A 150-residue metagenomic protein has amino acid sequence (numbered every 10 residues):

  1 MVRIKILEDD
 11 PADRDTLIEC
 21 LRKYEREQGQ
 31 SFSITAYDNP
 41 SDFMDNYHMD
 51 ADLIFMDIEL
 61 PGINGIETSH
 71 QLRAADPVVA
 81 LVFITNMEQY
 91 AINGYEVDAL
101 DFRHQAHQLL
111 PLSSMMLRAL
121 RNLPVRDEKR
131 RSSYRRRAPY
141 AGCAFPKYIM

Functional and structural regions predicted by a protein language model:
M1-K5: Non-catalytic signal-transmission and effector/linker regions of two-component phosphorelay proteins
E8: Conserved acidic carboxylate
P11-T35, A74: Two-component/phosphorelay signaling modules centered on CheY-like receiver
Q30, Y47, A141-A144: Extracytoplasmic/secreted proteins and extracellular or luminal domains
A36-D42, G65: Helix N-cap/capping motif at the beta->alpha junctions
D45, A51-R126: CheY-like receiver
S113-M150: Conserved binding/recognition cores within well-folded domains
